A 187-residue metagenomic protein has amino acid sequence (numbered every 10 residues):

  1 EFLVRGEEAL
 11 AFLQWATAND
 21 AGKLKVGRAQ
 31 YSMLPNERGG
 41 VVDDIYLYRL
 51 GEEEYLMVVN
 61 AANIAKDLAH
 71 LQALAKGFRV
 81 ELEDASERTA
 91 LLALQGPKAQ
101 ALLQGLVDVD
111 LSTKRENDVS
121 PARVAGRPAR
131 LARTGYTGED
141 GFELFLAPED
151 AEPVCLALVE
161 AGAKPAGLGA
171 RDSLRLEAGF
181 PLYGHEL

Functional and structural regions predicted by a protein language model:
E1-L187: Basic, glycine/lysine-rich polyanion-binding surfaces/domains
